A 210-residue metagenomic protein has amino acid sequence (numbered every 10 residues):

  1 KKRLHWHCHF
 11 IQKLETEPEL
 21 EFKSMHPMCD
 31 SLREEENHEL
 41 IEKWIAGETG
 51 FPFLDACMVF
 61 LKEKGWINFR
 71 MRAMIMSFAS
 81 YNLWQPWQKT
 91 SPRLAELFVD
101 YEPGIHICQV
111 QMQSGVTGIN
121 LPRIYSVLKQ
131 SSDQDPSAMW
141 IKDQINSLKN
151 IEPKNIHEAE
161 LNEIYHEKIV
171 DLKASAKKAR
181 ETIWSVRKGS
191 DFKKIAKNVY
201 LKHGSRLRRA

Functional and structural regions predicted by a protein language model:
K1-A210: C-terminal catalytic domain of photolyase/cryptochrome flavoproteins, centering on the FAD-binding pocket
